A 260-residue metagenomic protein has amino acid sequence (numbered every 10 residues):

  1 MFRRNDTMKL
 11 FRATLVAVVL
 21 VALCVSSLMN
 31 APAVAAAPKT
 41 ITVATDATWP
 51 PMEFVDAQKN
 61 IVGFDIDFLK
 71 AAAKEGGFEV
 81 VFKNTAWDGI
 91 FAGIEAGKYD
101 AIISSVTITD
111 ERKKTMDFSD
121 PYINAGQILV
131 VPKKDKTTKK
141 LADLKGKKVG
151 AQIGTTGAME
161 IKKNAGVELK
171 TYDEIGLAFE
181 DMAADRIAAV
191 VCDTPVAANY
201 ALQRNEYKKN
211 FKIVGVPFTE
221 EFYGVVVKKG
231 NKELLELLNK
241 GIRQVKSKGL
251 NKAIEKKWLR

Functional and structural regions predicted by a protein language model:
A35, P132-K148: Flexible hinge/capping segments at coil-to-helix
A36, T156-Y172, K209-V214, N239-R260: Ligand-binding clefts/hinges and TM-proximal coupling segments of bilobed small-molecule sensing domains
A36-S105, K114: Extracytoplasmic small-molecule ligand-binding "clamshell" domains of the periplasmic binding protein/Venus flytrap
A47, I123-V131, T194, A198 (+2 more regions): Periplasmic-binding protein-like
I66, V81-A92, K136, I153-T156 (+2 more regions): Short helix-initiation/N-cap motifs at beta->coil->alpha
I66-E75, D135, K148, I153-T155 (+2 more regions): Extended ligand-binding regions for polar small-molecule ligands
K74-E75, K83-N84, D88-A101, T115-D117 (+3 more regions): Short helices/loops that flank or line small-molecule/ion binding pockets
A92, S104-K114, E160-K163, A188-T219: A ligand-binding cleft/hinge motif common to bilobed small-molecule-binding domains
